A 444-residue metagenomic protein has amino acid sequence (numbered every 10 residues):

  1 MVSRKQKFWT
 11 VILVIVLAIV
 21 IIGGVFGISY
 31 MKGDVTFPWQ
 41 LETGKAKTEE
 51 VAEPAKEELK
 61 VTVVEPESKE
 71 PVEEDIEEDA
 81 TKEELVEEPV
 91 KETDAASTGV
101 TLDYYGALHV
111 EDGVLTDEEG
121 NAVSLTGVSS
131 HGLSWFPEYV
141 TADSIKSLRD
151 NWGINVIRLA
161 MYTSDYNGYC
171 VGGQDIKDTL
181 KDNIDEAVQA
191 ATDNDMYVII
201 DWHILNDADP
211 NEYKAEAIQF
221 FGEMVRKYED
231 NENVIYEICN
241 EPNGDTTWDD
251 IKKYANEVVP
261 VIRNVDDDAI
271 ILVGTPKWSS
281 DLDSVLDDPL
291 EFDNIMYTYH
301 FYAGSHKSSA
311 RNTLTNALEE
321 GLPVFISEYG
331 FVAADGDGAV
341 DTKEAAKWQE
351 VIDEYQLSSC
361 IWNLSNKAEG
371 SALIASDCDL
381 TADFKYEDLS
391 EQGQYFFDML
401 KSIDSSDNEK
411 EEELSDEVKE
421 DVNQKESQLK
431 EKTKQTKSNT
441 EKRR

Functional and structural regions predicted by a protein language model:
M1-V51: Gram-positive cell-envelope targeting signals
V35-T101, D416, E420, Q424-Q428 (+1 more regions): N-terminal, intrinsically disordered, polar/charged segments of Gram-positive cell-envelope systems that serve as
T36-G44, E83-V156: N-terminal carbohydrate-binding accessory modules
G106-L108, G132, P137, Y197 (+4 more regions): Extracellular glycoside hydrolase catalytic/binding regions
E119, V123-S144, T163-D178, A334-D337 (+1 more regions): Acidic/histidine-rich helix-loop elements that form or flank divalent-metal/phosphate-binding sites at the catalytic
T141-L205, K214-Q219, R263-V265, D341-Y355: Aromatic-lined substrate-binding rim segments of carbohydrate-active enzymes
T163, L205-N206, F331, N366: Conserved beta-strand edge residues that scaffold enzyme active sites
F397-E412, D416-D421, K425-R444: Short, low-complexity, Pro/Ser/Thr/Gly-rich segments in the mature regions of secreted, periplasmic
